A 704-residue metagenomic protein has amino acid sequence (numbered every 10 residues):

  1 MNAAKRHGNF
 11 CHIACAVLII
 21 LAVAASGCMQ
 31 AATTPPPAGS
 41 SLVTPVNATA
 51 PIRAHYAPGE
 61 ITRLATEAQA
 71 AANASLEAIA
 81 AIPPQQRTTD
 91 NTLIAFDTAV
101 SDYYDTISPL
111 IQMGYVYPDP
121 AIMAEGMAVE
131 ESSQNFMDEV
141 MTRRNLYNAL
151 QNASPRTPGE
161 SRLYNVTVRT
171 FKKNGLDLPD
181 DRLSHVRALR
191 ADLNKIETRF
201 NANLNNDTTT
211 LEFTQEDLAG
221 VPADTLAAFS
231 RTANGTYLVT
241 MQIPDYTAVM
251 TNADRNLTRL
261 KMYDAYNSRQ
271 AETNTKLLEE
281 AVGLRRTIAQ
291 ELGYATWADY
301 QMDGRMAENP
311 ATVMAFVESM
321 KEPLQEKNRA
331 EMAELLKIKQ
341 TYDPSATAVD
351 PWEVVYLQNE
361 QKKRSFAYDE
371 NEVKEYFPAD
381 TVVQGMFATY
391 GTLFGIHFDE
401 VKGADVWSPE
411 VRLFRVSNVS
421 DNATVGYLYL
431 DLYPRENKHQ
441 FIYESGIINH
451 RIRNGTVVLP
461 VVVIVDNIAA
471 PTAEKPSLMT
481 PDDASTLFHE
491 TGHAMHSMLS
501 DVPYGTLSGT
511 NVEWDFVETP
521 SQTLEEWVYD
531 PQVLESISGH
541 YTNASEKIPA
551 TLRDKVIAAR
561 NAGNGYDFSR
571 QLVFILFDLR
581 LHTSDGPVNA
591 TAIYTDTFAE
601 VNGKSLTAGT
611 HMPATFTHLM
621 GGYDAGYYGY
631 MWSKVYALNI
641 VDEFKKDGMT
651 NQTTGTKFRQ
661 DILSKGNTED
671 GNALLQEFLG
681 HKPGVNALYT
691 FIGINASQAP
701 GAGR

Functional and structural regions predicted by a protein language model:
M1-P35, R704: Secretory targeting signatures
P36-R63, E67, T236, T381 (+8 more regions): C-terminal, non-catalytic "cap/extension" segments appended to globular domains
P36-V221, F644, R704: N-terminal helix-rich structural modules
P45-E60, L110-V129, N152-A188, L238-T275 (+5 more regions): Short His/Asp/Glu-rich catalytic/ion-coordination signatures at enzyme active sites or charged loops
A78-P84, W297, D399-G403, T506 (+1 more regions): Surface-exposed patches in mature extracellular/periplasmic domains of secreted proteins
S101-Q112, N165, R169, D264 (+3 more regions): Short, hydrophobic/amphipathic alpha-helical patches that form generic packing surfaces within helical domains
G159, L163-Y164, K195, A202 (+9 more regions): Active-site-proximal, well-structured secondary-structure segments within enzyme catalytic domains
A469-F488: Short pre-active-site segment immediately N-terminal to the catalytic Zn-binding motif
